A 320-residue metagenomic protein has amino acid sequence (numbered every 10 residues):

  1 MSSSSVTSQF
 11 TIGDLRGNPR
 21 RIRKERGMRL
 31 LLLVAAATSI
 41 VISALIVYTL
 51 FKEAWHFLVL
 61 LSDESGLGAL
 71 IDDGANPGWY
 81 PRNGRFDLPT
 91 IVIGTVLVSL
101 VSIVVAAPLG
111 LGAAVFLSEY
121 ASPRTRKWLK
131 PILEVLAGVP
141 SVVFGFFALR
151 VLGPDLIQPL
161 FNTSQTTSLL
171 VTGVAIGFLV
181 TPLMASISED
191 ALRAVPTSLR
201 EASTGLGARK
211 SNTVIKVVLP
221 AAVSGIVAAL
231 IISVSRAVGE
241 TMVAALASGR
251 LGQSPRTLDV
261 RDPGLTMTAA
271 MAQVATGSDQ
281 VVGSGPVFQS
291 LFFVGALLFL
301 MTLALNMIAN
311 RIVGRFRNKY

Functional and structural regions predicted by a protein language model:
M1-A36, N310-Y320: Transmembrane alpha-helical segments of polytopic membrane transport and secretion proteins
G13-L31, F51-S102, S122-P123, Q273-F288: Periplasmic/extracellular loop-to-transmembrane helix junction in inner-membrane transport proteins
R29, L109-A148, S186-D190, K319: Cytoplasmic-entry segments and transmembrane alpha-helices of multi-pass inner-membrane transporters
F86-F116, L230, A304: Transmembrane alpha-helix signature in integral membrane proteins
E134-V180: Generic hydrophobic transmembrane alpha-helix motif, especially the helices
V135, I187-S188, T204, K210-S248: Transmembrane alpha-helices
Q158, A244-F299: Interhelical loop and adjacent transmembrane-helix boundary motif in polytopic membrane transport permeases
E189-R193, T197-R200, T204, I231 (+1 more regions): C-terminal transmembrane helix and the adjacent membrane-cytosol boundary/short C-terminal tail of inner/organellar
